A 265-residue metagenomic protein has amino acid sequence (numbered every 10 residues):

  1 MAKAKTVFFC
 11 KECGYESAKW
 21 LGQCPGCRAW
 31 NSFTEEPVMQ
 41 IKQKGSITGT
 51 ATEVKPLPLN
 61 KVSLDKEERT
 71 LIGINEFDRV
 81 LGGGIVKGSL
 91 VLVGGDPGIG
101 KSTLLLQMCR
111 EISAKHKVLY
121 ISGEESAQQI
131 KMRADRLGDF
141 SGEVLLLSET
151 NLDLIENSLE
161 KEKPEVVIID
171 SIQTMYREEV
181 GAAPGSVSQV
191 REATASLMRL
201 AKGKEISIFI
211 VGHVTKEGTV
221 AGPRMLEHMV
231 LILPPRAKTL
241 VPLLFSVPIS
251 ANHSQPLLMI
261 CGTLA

Functional and structural regions predicted by a protein language model:
A4-T6, W20: Short metal-coordination and nucleic-acid-contact micro-motifs, chiefly zinc-binding Cys/His arrays
T6, P25-A29, F33, M39-L59 (+5 more regions): Conserved P-loop NTPase
G14, L21, R28: Cys/His-coordinated zinc-binding microdomains
K19-W20, F33-T34: Short, non-ligating residues that shape and space the ligands of small metal-coordination modules and catalytic
N75-G84: Pre-Walker A adenine-sensing motif
G88, D96-I99, L106-S196, L264: Conserved inter-motif catalytic segment of the P-loop NTP-binding fold
V93: Hydrophobic anchor at the beta1->P-loop junction of P-loop NTPases
S188-F209, H213, M229-R236: Substrate-engagement module of ASCE P-loop NTPases
